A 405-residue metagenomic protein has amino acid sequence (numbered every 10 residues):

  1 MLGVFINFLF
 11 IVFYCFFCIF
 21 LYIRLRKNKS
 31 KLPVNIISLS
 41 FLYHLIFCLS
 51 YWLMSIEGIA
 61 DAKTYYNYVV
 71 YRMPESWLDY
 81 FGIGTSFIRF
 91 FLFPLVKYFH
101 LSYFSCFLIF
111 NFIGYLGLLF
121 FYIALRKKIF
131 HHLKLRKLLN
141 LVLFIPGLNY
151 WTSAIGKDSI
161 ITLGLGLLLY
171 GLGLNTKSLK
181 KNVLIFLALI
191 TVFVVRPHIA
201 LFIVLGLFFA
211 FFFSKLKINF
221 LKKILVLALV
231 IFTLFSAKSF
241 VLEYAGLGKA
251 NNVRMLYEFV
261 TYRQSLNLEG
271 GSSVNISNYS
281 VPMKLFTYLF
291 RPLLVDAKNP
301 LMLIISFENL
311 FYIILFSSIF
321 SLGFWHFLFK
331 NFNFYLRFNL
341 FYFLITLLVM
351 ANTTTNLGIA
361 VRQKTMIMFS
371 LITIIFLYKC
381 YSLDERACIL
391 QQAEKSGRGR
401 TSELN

Functional and structural regions predicted by a protein language model:
F16-K27, L108-I129, I314-S318: Transmembrane-helix motifs of polytopic, lipid-linked glycan transferases
P33-N35, F121-F144: Transmembrane-helix signature of polytopic, membrane-embedded enzymes that assemble or transfer cell-envelope glycans
M54-Y68, L78-L92, H100-L101, V281 (+1 more regions): Extracytoplasmic catalytic/substrate-binding loops of multi-pass membrane glycan-assembly enzymes
F91-F110, I129, P292-P300: Juxtamembrane segments of multi-pass membrane glycosylation machinery that transfer sugars from lipid-linked donors
K127, T176-K180, F220, M302 (+1 more regions): Membrane-interface helix-loop-helix junctions at transmembrane boundaries of multi-pass membrane enzymes, predominantly
G147-Y150, L168-L174, K181-I203, F208: Membrane-interface alpha helices of multi-pass inner-membrane proteins
S153-K157: Short acidic/glycine- and proline-prone juxtamembrane loop motifs at membrane-interface regions of multi-pass membrane
F193-Y312, F327: Alpha-helical transmembrane segments and terminal signal-anchor/GPI-anchor hydrophobic tails, characterized by long
